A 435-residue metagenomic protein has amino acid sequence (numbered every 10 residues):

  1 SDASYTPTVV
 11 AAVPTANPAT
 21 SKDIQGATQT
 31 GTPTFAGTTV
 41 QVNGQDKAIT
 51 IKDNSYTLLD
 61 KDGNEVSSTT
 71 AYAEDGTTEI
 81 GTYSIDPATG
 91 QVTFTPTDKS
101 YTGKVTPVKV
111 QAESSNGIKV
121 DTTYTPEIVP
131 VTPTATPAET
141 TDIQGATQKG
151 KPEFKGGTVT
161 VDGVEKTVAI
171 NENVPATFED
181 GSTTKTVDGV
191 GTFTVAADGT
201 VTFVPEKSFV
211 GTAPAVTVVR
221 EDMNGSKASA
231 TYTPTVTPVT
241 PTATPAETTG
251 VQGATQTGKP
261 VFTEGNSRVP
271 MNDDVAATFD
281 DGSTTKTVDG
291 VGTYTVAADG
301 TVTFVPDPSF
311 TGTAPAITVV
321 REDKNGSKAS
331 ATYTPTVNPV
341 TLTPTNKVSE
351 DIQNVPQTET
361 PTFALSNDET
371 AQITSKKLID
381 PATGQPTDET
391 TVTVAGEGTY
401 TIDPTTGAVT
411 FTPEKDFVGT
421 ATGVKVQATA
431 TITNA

Functional and structural regions predicted by a protein language model:
S1, G103-S114, G211-M223, G312-D323 (+1 more regions): A short beta-strand micro-motif common to beta-rich folds, especially ectodomain repeats
D2-V10, N116-V131, N224-V239, N325-V340 (+1 more regions): C-terminal edge beta-strand
A11-P18, V131-P137, V239-P245, V340-N346: Proline-enriched interdomain boundary motifs that mark the N-terminal boundary and often initiate the first structured
T20-T28, T140-T147, T248-T255, V348-P356: Short, solvent-exposed loop/linker segments at the N-terminal edge of repeated beta-sheet extracellular domains
S21, S100, I118-T123, T140 (+8 more regions): Ser/Thr/Pro-rich low-complexity tandem-repeat tracts
A27-T89, T122-Y124, I128, T147-T200 (+7 more regions): Surface-exposed or secretory-pathway low-complexity segments enriched in glycine-proline and Ser/Thr/acidic residues
Q91-G103, V201-T212, T301-T313, A408-T420: Extracellular/luminal low-complexity segments enriched in Ser/Thr/Pro
